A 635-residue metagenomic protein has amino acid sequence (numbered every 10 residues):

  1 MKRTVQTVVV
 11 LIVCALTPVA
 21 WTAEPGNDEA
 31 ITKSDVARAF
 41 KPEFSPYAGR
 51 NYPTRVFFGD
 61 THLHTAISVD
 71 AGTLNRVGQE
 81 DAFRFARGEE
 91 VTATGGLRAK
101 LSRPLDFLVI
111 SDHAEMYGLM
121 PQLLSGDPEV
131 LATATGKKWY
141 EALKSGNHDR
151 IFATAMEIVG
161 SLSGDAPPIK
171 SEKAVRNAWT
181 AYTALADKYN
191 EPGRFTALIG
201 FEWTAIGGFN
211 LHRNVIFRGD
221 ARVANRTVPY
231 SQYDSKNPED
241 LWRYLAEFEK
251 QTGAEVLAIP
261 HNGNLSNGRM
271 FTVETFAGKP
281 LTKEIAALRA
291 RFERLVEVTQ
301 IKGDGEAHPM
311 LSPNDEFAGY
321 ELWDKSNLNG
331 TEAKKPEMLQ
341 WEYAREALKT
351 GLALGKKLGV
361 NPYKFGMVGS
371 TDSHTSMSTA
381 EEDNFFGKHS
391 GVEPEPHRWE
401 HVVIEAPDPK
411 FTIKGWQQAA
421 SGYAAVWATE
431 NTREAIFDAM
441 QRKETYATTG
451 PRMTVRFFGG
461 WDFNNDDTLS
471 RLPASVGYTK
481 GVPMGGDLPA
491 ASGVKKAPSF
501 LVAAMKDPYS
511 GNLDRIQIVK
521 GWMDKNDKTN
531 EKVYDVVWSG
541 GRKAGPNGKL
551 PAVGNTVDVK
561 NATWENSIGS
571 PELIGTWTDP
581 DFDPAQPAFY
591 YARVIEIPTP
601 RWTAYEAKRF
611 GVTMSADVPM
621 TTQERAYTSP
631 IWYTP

Functional and structural regions predicted by a protein language model:
M1-V9: Bacterial N-terminal signal peptides that target proteins for export
V8-P18: Bacterial N-terminal signal peptides
A23-Q79, F83-Y140, P168-S171, A181-G193 (+3 more regions): C-terminal functional module detector
A134-D165: Aromatic- and acidic-residue-enriched carbohydrate-binding clefts of CAZyme catalytic domains
I169-K173, Y189-P192, T204, V215 (+2 more regions): A conserved hydrophobic secondary-structure block that centers on an alpha-helix together with its immediately flanking
R176, T180: Aromatic- and glycine-enriched glycan-recognition loops and surfaces that form the carbohydrate-binding subsites
D240-L241: Acidic, metal/ion-coordinating pockets
